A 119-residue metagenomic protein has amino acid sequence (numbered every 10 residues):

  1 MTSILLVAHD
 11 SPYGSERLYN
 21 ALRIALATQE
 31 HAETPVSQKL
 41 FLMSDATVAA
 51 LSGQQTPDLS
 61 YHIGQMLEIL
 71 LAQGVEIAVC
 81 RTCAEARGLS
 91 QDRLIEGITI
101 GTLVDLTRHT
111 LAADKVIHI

Functional and structural regions predicted by a protein language model:
T2: Nucleotide donor/acceptor-binding cores
L5-A21, A50-Q55: Short, glycine-rich nucleotide/cofactor-binding loops
D10, S44-V48, C83-E85: Acidic, glycine-rich active-site loops and adjacent beta-strand->loop/helix elements that engage anionic groups
R17-E33, L40: Histidine-anchored nucleotide/phosphate-binding helix
A25, S37-S44, I77-R81: Short internal beta-strands
G53-D58, L94-E96: Short glycine-enriched, charge-decorated loop/helix-capping segments at active-site entrances that position
T56-C83: A glycine-rich helix N-cap at a beta->alpha junction
A86-I119: C-terminal structural segments of small proteins and small subunits
